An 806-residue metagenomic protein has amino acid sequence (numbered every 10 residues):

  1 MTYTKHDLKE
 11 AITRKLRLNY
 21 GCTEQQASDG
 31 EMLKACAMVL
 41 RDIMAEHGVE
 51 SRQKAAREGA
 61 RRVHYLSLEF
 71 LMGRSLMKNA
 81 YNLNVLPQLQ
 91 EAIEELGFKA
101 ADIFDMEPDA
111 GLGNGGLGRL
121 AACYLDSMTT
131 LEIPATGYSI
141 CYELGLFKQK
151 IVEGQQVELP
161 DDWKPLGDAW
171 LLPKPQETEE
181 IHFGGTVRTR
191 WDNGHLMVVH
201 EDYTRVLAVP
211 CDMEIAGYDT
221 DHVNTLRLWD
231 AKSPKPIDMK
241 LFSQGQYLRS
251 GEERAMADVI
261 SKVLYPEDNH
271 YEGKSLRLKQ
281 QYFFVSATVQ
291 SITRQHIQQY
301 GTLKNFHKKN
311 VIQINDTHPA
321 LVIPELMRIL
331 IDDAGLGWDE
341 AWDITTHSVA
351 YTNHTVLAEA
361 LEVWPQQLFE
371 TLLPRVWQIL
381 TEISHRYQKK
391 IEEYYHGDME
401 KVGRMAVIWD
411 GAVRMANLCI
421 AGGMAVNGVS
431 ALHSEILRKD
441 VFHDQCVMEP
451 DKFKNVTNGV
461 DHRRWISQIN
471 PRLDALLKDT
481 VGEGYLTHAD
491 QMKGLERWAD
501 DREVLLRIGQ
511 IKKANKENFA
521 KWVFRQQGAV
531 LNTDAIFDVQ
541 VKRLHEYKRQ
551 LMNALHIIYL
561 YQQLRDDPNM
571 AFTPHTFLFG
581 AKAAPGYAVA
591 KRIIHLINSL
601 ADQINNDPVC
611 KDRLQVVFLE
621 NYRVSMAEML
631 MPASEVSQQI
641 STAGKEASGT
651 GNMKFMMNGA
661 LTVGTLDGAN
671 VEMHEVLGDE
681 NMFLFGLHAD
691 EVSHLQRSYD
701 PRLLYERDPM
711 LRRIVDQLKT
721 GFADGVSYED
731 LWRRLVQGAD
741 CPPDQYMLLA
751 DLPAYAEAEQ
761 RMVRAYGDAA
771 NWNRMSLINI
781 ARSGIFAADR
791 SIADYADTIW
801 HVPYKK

Functional and structural regions predicted by a protein language model:
M1-K806: A conserved ligand/cofactor-binding region detector
